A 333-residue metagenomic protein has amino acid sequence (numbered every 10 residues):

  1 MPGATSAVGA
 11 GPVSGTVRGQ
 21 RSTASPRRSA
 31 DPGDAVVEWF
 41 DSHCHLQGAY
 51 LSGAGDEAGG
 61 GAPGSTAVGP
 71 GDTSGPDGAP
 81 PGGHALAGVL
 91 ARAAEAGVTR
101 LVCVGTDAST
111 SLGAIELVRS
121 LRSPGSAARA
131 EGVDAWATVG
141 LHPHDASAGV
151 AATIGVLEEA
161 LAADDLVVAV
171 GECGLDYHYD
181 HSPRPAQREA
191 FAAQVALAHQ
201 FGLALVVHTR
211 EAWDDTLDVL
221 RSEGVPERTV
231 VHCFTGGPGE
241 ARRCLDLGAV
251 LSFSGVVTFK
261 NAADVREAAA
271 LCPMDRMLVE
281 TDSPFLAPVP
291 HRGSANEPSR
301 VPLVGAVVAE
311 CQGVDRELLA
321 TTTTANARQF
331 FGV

Functional and structural regions predicted by a protein language model:
M1-V333: Mid-domain alpha/beta scaffold segments of enzyme catalytic cores
